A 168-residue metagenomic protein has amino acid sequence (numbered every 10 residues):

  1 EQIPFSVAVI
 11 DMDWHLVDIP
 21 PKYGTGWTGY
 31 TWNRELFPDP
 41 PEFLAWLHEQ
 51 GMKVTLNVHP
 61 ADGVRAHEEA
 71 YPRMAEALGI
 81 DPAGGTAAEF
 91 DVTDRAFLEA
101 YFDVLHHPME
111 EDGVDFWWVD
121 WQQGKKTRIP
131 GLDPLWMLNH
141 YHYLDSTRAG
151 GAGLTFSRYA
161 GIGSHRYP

Functional and structural regions predicted by a protein language model:
E1-P168: Catalytic-domain carbohydrate-binding cleft regions of carbohydrate-active enzymes
